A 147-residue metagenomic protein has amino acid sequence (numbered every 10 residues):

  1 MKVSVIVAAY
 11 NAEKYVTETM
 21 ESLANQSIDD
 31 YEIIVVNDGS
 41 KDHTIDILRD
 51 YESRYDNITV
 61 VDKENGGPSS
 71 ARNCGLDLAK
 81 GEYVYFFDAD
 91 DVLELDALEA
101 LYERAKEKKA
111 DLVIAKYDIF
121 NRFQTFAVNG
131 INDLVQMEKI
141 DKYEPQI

Functional and structural regions predicted by a protein language model:
M1-I147: Nucleotide-sugar donor-binding/catalytic module of glycosyltransferases that assemble extracellular/cell-envelope
